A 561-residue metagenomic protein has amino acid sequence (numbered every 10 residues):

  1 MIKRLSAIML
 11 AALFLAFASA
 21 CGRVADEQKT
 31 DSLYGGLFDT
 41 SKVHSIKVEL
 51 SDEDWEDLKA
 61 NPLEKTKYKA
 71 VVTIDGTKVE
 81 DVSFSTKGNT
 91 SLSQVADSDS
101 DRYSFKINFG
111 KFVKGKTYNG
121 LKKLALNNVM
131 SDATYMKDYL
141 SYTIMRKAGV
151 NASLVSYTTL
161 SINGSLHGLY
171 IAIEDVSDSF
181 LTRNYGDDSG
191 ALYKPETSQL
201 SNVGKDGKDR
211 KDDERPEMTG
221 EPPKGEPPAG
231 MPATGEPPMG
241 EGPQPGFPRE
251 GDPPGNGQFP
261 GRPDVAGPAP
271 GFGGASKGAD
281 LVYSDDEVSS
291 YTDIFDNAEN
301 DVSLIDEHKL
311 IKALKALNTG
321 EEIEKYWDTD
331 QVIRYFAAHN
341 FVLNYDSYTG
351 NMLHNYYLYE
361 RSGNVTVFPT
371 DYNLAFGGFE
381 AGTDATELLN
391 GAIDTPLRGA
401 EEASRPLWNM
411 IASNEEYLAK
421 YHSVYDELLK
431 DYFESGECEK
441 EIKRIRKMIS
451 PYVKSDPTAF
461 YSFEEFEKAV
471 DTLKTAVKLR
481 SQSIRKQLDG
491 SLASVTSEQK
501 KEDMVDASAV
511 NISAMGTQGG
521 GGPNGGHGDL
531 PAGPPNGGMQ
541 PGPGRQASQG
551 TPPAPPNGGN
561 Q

Functional and structural regions predicted by a protein language model:
I2, A7, A12-A16, A20-Q561: Phosphate/dinucleotide-binding and metal-coordinating scaffold of catalytic cores in nucleotide-dependent enzymes
